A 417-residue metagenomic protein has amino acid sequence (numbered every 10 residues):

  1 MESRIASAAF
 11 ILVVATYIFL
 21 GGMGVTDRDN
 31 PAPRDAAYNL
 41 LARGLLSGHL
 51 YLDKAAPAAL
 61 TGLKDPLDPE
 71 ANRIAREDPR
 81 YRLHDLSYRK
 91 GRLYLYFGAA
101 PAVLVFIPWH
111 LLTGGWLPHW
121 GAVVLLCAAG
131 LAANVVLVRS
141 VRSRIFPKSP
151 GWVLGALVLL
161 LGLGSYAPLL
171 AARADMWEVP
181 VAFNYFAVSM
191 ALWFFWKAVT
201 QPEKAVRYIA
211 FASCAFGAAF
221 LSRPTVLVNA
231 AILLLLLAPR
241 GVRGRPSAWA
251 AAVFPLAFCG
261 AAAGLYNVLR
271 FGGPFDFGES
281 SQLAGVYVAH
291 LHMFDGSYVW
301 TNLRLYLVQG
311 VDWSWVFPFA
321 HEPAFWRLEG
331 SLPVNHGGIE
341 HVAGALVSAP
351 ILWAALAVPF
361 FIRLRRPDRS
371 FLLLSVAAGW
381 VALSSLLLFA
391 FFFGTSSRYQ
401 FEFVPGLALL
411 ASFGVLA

Functional and structural regions predicted by a protein language model:
M1-A417: Membrane-proximal envelope and lipid/glycan-remodeling enzymes
